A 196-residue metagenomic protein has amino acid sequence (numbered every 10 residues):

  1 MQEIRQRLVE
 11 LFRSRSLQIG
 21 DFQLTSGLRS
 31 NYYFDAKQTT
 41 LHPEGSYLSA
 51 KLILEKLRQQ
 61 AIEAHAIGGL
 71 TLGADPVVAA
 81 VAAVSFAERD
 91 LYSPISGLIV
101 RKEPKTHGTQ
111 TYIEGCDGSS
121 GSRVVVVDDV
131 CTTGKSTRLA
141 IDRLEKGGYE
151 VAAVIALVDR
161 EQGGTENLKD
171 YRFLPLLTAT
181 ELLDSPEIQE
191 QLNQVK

Functional and structural regions predicted by a protein language model:
M1-A61: Active-site-facing substrate-recognition patch
Q2-L11, D142-K196: PRPP-dependent phosphoribosyltransferase catalytic core
Q60-H65, S119-G121: Short helix-loop-beta connector
I62-G73, I155: Short glycine-rich phosphate-binding loop at a beta-alpha junction
A66, R123-V125, A153: Structural motif
V78-V125, K135-R138, Q189-N193: Short, glycine/charge-rich flexible loops or terminal/linker lids adjacent to PRPP-binding catalytic cores
